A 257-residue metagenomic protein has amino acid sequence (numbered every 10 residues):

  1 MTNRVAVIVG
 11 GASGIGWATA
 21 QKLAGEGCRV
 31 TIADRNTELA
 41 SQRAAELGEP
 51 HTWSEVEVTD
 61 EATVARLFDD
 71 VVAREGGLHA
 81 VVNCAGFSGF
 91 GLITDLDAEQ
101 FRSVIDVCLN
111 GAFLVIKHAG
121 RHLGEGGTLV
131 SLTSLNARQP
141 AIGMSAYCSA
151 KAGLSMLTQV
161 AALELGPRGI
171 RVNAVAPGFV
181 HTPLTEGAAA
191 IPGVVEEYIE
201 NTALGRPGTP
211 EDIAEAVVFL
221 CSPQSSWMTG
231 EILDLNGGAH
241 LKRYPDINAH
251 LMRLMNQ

Functional and structural regions predicted by a protein language model:
V82, G166, R171, M228-T229: Short, small/polar-rich loop/turn modules that mediate ligand/substrate recognition or access, typified
L92-I93, Q100-I105, Y198: Substrate-binding pocket helix/loop in short-chain dehydrogenase/reductase
I116, A150, T158: Active-site helix of classical SDR
R121, L163-P167, S226: Alpha-helical segment proximal to the catalytic Tyr-Lys
S134: Residue(s) in the substrate-gating loop at a strand-loop-helix junction that position the organic substrate next
A174, E196-Q224, M228, L235-G237: C-terminal helical subdomain
T229-Q257: Short C-terminal tail/terminal secondary-structure segment of NAD(P)H-dependent dehydrogenase/reductase domains
